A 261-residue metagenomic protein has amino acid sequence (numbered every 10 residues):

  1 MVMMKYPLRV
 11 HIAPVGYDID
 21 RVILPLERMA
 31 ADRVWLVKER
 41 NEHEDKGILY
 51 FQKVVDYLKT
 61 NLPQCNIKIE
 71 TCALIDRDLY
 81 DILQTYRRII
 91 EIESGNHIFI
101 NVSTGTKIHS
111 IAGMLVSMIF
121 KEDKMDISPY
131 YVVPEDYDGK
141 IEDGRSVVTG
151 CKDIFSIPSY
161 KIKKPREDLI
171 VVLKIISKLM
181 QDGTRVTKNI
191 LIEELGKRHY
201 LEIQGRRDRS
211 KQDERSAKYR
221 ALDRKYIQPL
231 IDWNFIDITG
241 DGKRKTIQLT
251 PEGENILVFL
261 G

Functional and structural regions predicted by a protein language model:
M1-H97, I111-G261: Long, low-complexity, Lys/Arg-enriched
H97-S103: Short glycine-rich phosphate-binding loop at a beta-alpha junction
G105-I108: Polyanion-engaging groove/track-forming segments
